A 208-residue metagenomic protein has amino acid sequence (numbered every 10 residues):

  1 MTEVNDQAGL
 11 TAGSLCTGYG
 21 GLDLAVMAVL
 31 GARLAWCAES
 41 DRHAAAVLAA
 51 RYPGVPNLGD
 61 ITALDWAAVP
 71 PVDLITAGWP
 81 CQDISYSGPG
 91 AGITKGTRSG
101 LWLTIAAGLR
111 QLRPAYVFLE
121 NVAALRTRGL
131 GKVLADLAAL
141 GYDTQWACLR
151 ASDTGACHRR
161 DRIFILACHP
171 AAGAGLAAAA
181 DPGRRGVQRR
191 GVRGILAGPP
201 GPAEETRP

Functional and structural regions predicted by a protein language model:
T2-A8, L64-L74, Q82-P208: Class I S-adenosyl-L-methionine
A12-L64: SAM cofactor-binding core of SAM-dependent methyltransferases, primarily the Rossmann-like beta-alpha-beta module
G13-L15, T76, A124: Structural recognition of the beta-strand scaffold that forms the well-ordered cores of secreted hydrolase catalytic
C37, L58, T76, F118-L119: Generic enzyme active-site microenvironment
W79: Glycine-rich, N-terminal phosphate-binding loop of Rossmann-like dinucleotide-binding domains
